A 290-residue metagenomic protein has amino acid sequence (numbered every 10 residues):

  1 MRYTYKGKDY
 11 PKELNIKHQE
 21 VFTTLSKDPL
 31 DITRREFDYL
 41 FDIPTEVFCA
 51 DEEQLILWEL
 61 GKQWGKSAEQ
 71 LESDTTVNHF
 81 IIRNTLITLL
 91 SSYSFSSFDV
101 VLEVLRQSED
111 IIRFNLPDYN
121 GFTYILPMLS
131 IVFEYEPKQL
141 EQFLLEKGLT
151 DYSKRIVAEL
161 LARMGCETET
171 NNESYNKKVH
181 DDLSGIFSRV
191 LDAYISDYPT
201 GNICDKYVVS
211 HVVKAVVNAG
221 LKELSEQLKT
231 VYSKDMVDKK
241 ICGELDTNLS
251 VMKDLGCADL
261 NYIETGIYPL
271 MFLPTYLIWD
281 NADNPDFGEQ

Functional and structural regions predicted by a protein language model:
M1-T24: Short N-terminal mixed-charge amphipathic segments
E20-D28, Y39-V47, W58, D74-T75 (+5 more regions): Structural detector for internal amphipathic alpha-helices that build alpha-solenoid repeat scaffolds
L30-L71, S94-S108, E134-E146, E167-D197 (+1 more regions): Amphipathic alpha-helical scaffolding segments comprising HEAT/armadillo-like alpha-solenoid repeats
S67-T75, Q107-P117, Q142-L149, R155 (+2 more regions): Helix-loop junctions that connect tandem helical modules in alpha-solenoid scaffolds
T150-I156, D283-D286: Charged, low-complexity C-terminal accessory regions
A162-T170, K177-D280: Extended alpha-helical scaffolding segments
